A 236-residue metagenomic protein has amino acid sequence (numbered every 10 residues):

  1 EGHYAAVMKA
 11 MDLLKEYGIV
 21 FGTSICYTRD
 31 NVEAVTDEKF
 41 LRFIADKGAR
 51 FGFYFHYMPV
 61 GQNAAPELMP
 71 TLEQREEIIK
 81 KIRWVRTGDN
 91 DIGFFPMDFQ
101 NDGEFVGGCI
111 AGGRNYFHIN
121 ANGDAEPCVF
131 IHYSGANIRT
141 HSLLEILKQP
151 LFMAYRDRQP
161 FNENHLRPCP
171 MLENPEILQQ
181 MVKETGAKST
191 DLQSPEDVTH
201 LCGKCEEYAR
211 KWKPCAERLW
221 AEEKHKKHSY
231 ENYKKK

Functional and structural regions predicted by a protein language model:
E1, M69-E76, A136-H141: Short, conserved loop/turn and helix-capping segments at secondary-structure boundaries that abut family-defining
E1-F55: Radical SAM/AdoMet-radical enzyme domain recognition
M8, E38, E76-R83, L144: Generic alpha-helical structural signal
V20, Y57-P127, P168-I177: A C-terminal junction/extension of Radical SAM enzymes
T23-S24, F95, Y155-R156: Short, hydrophobic secondary-structure boundary micro-motifs
T28, P66, I131: Conserved short-loop catalytic and cofactor-binding motifs
N31, G61-Q62, G135: Generic structural signal for helix capping and beta-alpha/helix-loop junctions
F130-K236: Flexible mid-to-C-terminal extensions adjoining Fe-S/redox cofactors in radical SAM and related proteins
